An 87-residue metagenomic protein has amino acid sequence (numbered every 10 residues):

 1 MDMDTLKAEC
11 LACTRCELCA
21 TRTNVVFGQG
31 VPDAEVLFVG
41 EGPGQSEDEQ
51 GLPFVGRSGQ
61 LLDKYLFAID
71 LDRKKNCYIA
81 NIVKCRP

Functional and structural regions predicted by a protein language model:
M1-P87: A polyanion-binding, active-site-adjacent surface
